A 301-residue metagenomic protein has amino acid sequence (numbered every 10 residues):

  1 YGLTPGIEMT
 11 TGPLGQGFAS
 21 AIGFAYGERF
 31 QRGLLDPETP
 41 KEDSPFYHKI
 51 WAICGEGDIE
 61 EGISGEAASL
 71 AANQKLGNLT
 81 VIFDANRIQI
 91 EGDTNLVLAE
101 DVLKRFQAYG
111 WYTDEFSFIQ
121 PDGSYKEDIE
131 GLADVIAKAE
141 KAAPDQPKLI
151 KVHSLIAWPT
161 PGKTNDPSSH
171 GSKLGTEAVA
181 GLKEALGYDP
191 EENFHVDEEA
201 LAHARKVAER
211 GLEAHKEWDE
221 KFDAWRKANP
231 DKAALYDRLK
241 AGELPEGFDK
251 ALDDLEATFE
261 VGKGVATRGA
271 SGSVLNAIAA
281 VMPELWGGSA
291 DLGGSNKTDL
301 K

Functional and structural regions predicted by a protein language model:
Y1-W51, E213-K301: Thiamine diphosphate
L3, I7-K206: Glycine-rich ThDP/TPP pyrophosphate-binding loop and its adjacent helix/strand module within ThDP-dependent enzymes
R210: Active-site neighborhoods and metal-handling regions in enzymes and metal-associated proteins
